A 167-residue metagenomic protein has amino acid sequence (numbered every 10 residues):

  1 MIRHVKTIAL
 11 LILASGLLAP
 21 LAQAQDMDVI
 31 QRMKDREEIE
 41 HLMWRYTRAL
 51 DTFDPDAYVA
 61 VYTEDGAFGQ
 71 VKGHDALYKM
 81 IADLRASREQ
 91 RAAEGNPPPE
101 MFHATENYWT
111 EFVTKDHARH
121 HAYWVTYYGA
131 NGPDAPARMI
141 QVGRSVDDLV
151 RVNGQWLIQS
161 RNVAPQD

Functional and structural regions predicted by a protein language model:
M1-L10: Bacterial N-terminal signal peptides that target proteins for export
S15-Q23: C-terminal segment of classical bacterial N-terminal signal peptides
Q23-T52, D56-E64, D75: Short, low-complexity N-terminal intrinsically disordered segments enriched in polar/charged residues
E37, P99-M101, R138-I140: Transmembrane beta-barrel outer-membrane domains
M43, A104-Y108, R144-S145: Short structured motifs
P55-V125: A solvent-exposed, acidic/Ser-Thr-rich amphipathic alpha-helical stretch
H117-H121, I140-D167: Short beta-strand edge/turn micro-motifs at domain boundaries
T126-A130, L149: Beta-strand elements of well-folded, non-transmembrane domains
